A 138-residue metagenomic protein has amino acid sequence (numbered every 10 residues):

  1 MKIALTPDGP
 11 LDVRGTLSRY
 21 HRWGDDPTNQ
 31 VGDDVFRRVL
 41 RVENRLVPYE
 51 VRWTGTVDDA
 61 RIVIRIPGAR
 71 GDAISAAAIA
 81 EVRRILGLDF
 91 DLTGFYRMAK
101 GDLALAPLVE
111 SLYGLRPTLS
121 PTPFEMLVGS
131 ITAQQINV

Functional and structural regions predicted by a protein language model:
M1-V138: HhH-family (HhH-GPD) DNA N-glycosylase catalytic core used in base-excision repair
